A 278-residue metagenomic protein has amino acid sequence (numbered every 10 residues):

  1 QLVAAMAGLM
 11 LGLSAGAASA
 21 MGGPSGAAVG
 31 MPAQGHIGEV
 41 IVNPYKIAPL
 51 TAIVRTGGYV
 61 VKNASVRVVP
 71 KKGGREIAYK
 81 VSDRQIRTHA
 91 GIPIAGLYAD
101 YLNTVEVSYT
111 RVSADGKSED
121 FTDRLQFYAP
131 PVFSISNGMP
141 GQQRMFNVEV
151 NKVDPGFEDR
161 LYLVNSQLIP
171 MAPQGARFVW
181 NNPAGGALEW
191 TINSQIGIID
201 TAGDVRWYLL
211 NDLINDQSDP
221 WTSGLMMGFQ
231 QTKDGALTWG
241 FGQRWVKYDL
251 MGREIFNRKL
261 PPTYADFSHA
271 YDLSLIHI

Functional and structural regions predicted by a protein language model:
A5-S14: Bacterial N-terminal signal peptides
A20-A64, P130-E158, P183, W190: N-terminal non-catalytic regions of secreted/periplasmic and cell-surface proteins
Q85-G91: Aromatic sugar-binding surface patches on proteins that engage polysaccharides or sugar-phosphate polymers
L97, Y101-Y109: Short beta-strand segments enriched for Tyr within beta-sheet-rich domains, predominantly fibronectin type III
V105-E106, D123-K152, F157, Y162-L163 (+3 more regions): Aromatic (tryptophan-biased) beta-strands that constitute blades/sheets of beta-rich domains
P170-Q217, G240-M251: Beta-propeller domains
V205-D272: Blade-loop segments of beta-propeller domains
I276-I278: Conserved small/polar residues in nucleotide/adenosyl-binding loops
